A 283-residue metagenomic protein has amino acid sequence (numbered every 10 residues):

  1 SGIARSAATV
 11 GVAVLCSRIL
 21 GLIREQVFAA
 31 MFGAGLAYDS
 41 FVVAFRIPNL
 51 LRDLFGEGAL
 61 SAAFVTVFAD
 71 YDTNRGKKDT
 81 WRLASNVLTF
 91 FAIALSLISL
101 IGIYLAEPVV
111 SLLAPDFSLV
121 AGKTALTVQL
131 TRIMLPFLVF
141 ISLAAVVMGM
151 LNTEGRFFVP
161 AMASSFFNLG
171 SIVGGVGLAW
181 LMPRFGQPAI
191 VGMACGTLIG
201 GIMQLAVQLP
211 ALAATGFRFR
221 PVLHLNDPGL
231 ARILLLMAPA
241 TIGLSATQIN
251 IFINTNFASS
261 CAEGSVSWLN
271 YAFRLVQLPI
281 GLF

Functional and structural regions predicted by a protein language model:
S1-F283: Membrane-embedded alpha-helical bundles of multi-pass transporters/translocases, especially carrier/permease families
